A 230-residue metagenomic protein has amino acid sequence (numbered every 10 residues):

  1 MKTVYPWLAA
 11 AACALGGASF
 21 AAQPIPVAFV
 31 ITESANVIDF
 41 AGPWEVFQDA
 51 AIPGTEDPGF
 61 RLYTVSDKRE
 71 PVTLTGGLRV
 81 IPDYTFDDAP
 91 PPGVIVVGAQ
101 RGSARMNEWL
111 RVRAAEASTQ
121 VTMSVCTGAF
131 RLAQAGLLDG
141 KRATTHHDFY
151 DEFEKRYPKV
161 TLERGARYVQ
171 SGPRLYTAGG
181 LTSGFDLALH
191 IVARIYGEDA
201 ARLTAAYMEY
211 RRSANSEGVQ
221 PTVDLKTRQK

Functional and structural regions predicted by a protein language model:
M1-L8: Bacterial N-terminal signal peptides that target proteins for export
G16-S19: N-terminal signal peptide c-region/cleavage motif recognized by signal peptidases
A21-T122, A129-A135, D139, Y150-E154 (+3 more regions): Extended, subdomain-level signal for the structured scaffold at the beginning of enzyme domains
V125, T145-H146: Replace "coordinates the UDP/GDP/TDP-sugar" with "coordinates nucleotide-activated sugar donors
R142: Glycine-rich active-site loop/strand segments that organize a redox cofactor
L162-G172: The feature captures the short pre-catalytic strand/loop hairpin that immediately precedes and shapes the active-site
P173-G180: A short glycine-threonine-serine/GTX helix/turn-capping micro-motif
